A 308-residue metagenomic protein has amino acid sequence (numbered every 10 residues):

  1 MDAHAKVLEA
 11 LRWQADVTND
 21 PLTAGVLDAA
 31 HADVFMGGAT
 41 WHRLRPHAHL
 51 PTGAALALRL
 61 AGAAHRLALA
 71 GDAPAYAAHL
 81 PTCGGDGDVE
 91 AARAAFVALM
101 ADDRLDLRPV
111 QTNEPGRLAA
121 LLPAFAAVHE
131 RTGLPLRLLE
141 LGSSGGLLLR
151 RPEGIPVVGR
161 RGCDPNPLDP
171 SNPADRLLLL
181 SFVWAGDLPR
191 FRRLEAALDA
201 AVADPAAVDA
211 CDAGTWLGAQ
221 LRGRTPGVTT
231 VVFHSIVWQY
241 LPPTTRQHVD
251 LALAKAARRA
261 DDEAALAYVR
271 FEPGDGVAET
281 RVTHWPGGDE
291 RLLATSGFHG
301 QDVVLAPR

Functional and structural regions predicted by a protein language model:
M1-M100, R104: A short N-terminal interaction module
P46, L50-A55, L67-V97, R108 (+4 more regions): Class I S-adenosyl-L-methionine-dependent methyltransferase module
A120-A124, A252: Short, hydrophobic/aromatic alpha-helical segments in well-folded domains
R137-L141, F233-H234, A267-E272: Extended hydrophobic secondary-structure segments that form protein cores and membrane-embedded regions
C211-R224, A252-A257: A short, acidic, amphipathic alpha-helical segment used as a generic capping/interface helix at domain edges
T230-P243: A short SAM/SAH-binding and catalytic strip from SAM-dependent methyltransferases
Y240-E290: C-terminal substrate-binding/active-site "lid" region of AdoMet-derived donor-dependent transferases
R281-R308: SAM/dcSAM-binding transferase cores
